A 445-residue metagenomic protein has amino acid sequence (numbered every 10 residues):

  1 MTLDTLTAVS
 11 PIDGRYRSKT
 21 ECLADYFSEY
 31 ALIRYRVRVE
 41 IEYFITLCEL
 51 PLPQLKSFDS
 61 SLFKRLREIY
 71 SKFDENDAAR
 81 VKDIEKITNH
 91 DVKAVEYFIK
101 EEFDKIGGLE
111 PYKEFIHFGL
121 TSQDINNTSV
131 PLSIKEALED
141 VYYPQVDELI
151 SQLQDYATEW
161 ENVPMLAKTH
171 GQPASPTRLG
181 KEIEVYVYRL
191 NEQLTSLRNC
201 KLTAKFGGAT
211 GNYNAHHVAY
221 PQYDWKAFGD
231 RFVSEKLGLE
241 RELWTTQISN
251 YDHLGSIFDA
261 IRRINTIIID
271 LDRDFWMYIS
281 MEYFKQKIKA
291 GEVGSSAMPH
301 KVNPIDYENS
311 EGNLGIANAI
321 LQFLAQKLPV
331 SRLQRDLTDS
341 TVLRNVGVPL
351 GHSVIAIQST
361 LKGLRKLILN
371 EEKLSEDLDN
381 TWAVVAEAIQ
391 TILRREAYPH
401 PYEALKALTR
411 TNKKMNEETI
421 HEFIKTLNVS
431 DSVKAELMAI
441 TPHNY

Functional and structural regions predicted by a protein language model:
T2-E29, R65, S71, V293-Y445: Catalytic-core signal marking the mid-to-C-terminal active-site face
T2-Y213, Y220-F232, G294, Y307-N309 (+4 more regions): A helix-coil-helix interface module used to build multimeric assemblies and to scaffold catalytic/cofactor sites
E42-L47, F98, E102, A137 (+17 more regions): Generic, well-ordered alpha-helical scaffold segments in large soluble proteins
D104-E110, R198-N199, S280-Y283, N318-Q322 (+1 more regions): Proline-centered turn/helix-capping motifs that create local helix->coil transitions or kinks
K135-Y143, D147-I150, Q154, E184-V187 (+7 more regions): Short amphipathic alpha-helical segments with heptad-repeat character
Q193, E240, T246-R332: Glycine-rich anion/phosphate-binding loop at the beta-strand->alpha-helix junction
Y223-Q247, Y251: Active-site-adjacent "gating/activation" loops or surface patches in catalytic cores
